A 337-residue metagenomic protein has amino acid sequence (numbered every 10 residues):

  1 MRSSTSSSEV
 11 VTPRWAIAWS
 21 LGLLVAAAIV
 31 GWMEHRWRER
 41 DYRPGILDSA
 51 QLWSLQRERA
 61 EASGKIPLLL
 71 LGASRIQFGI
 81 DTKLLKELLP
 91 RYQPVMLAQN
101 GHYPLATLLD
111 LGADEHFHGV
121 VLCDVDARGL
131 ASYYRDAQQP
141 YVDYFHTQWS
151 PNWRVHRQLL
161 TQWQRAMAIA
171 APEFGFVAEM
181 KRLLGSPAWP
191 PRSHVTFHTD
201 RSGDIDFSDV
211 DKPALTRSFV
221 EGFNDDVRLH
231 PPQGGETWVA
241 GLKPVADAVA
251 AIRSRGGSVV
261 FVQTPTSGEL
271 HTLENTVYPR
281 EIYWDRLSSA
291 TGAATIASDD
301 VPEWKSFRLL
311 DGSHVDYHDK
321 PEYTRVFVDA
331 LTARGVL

Functional and structural regions predicted by a protein language model:
R14-H35: Hydrophobic membrane-insertion alpha-helices, especially the h-region of bacterial N-terminal signal peptides
W37-S54: Alpha-helical transmembrane signal-anchor/signal-peptide segments
L52-K83: Short extracytoplasmic
L71, R75-R157: Membrane-embedded segments
P140-R255: Secreted/periplasmic serine-hydrolase-like ester/acetyl group-modifying domain
A248-N275: Active-site segments of SGNH/GDSL-like serine hydrolases that catalyze O-acetyl group transfer/hydrolysis on lipids
T266-S298: Substrate-gating cap/lid alpha-helix
D311-L337: Histidine-centered active-site loop/cap adjacent to the catalytic His in serine esterases/O-acetyl transfer systems
